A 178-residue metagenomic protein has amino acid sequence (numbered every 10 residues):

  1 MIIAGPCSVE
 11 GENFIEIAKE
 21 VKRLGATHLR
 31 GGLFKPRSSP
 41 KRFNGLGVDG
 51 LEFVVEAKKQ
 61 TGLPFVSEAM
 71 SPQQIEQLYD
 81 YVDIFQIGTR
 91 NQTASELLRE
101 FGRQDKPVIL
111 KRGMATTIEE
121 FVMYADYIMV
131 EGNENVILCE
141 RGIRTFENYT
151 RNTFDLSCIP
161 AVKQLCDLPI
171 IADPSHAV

Functional and structural regions predicted by a protein language model:
M1-E16, P40-N44, P64-E68, G88-T89 (+2 more regions): Active-site mouth loops of central-metabolism enzymes
G5, V21, L29, L78 (+3 more regions): Conserved, mostly hydrophobic/aromatic
G11-V21, M70-Q77: Short, acidic/polar
E16-L33: Catalytic domains of carbohydrate-active enzymes, especially glycoside hydrolases
G25-T27, K59-P64, Y81-D83, Q104-K106 (+2 more regions): Short, well-ordered coil/turn segments that N-cap beta-strands
R30-L51: Glycine-rich, proline-tolerant flexible connector loops at the mouths of alpha/beta enzymes
L46, G62-S71, D83-A94, P107-I118 (+2 more regions): Catalytic beta/alpha-barrel core
Q104-V178: Catalytic alpha/beta core domains of metabolic enzymes, predominantly
